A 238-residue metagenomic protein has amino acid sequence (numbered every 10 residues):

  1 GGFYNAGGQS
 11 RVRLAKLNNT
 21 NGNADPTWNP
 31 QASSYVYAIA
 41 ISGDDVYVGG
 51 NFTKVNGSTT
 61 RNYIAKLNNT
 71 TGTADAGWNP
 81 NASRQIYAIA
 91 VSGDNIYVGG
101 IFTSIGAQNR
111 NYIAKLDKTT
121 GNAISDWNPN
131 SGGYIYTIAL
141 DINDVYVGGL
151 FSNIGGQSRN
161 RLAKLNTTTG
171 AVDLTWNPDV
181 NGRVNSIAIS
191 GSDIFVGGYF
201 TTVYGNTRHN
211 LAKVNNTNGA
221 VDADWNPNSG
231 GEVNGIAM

Functional and structural regions predicted by a protein language model:
G1-M238: Extracytoplasmic surface signature
